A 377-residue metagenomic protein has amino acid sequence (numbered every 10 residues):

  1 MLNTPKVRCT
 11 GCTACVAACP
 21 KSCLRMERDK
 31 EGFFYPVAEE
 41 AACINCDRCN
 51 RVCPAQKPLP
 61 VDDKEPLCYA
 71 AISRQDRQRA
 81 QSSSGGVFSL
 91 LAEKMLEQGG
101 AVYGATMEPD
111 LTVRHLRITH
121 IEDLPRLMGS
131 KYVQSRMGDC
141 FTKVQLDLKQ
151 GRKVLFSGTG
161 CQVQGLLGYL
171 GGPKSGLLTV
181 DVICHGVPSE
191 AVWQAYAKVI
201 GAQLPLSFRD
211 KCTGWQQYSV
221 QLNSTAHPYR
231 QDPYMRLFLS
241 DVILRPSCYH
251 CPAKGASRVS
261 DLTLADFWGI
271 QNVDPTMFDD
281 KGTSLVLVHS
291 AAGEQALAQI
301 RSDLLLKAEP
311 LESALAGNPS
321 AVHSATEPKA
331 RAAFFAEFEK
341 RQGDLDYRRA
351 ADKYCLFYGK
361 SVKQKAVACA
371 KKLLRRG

Functional and structural regions predicted by a protein language model:
M1-K6, P36-A41, R230-L239: Short, intrinsically disordered, charge-biased short linear motifs at domain edges
L2-R8, A14-V37, D47-E65, D261-L262: Iron-sulfur cluster-binding cysteine motifs and their immediate structural context in ferredoxin-like electron-transfer
A41-Q150, K307, E312-A332, A336-R348: Flanking helices and flexible, charged tails adjoining ferredoxin-like Fe-S electron-transfer domains in multi-subunit
S83-G86, P109, F156-L166, G186-P188 (+1 more regions): Gly/Ser/Thr-rich loops at beta-strand to alpha-helix junctions that form or flank small-molecule/cofactor-binding
Q98-A101, G201-G377: Long, compositionally biased charged/polar accessory segments in the mid-to-C-terminal portions of proteins
G151-L155: Short active-site oxyanion
L167-L178, A197-G201: Short, surface-exposed basic-aromatic patches at helix termini and helix-loop junctions that form
L178-V199: Short, flexible loop segments at boundaries between secondary-structure elements
